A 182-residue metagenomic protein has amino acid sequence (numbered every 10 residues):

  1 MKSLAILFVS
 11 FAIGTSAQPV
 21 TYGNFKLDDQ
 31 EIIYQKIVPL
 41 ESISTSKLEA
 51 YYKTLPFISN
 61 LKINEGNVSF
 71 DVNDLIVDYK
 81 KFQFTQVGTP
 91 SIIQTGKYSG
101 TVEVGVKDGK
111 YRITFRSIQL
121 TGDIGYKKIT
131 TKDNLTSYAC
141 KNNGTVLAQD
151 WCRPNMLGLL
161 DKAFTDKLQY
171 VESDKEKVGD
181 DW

Functional and structural regions predicted by a protein language model:
K2-T15: Sec-dependent N-terminal signal peptides
Q18-W182: Ser/Thr-rich, low-complexity intrinsically disordered terminal regions
